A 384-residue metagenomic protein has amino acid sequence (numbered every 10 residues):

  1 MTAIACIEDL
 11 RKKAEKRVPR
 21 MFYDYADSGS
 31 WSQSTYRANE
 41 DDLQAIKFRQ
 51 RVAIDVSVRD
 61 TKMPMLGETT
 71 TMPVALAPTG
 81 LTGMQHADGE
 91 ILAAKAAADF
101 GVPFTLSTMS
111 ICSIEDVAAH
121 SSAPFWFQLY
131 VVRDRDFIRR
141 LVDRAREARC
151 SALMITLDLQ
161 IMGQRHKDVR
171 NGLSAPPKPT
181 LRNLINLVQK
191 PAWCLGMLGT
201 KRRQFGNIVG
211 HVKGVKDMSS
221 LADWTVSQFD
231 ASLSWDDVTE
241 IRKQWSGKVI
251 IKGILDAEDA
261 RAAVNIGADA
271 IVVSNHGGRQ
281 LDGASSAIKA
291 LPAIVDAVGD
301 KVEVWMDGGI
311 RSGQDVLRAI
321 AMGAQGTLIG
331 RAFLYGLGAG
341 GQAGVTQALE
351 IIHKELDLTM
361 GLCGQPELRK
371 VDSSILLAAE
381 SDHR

Functional and structural regions predicted by a protein language model:
M1-E68, P176-L233, R369-S373, L377-R384: An N-cap/entry alpha-helix motif that binds or orients negatively charged groups
M1-Q44, K289-R384: Alpha/beta catalytic cores of nucleotide-metabolism and tRNA/nucleoside-modifying enzymes
S30-W31, T108-C112, R133, L255 (+1 more regions): Short beta->alpha linker loops
K47, K62-P64, P73-A77, P103-S107 (+2 more regions): Short, conserved beta-strand segments within well-ordered enzyme catalytic domains that often line or immediately flank
T70-M109: Glycine-rich active-site/cofactor-binding loop and its immediate structural neighborhood
A75-L81, P124-Y130, A222-W224: Short, basic, glycine/proline-bearing loop/turn elements
L81, K95, H120, D136-M306 (+3 more regions): Alpha/beta enzyme core
A98-H120, P124-I138: A gly/proline- and charged-residue-enriched helix-loop-helix capping module
